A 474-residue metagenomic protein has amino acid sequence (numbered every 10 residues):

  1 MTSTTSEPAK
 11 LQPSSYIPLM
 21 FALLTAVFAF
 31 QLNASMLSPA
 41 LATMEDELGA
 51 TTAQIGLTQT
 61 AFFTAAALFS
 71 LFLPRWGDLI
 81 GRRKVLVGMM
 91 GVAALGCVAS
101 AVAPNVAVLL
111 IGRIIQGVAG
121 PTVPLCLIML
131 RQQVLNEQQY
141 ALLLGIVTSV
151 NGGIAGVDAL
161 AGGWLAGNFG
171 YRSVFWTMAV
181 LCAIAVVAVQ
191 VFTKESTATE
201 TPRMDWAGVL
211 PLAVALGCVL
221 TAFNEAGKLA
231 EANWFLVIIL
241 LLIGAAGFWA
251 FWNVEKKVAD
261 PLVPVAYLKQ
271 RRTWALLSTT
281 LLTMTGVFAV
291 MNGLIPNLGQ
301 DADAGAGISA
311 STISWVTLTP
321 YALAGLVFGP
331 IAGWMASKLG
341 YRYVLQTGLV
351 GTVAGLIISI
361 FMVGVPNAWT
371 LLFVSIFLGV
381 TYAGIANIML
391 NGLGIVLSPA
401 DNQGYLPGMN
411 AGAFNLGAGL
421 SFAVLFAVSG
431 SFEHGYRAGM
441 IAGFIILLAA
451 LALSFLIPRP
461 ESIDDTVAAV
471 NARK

Functional and structural regions predicted by a protein language model:
Y16-Q31, L37-P39, T52, F235 (+2 more regions): 12-transmembrane solute porter fold
S38-L68, V106, I308-T317: Extracellular/periplasmic helix-loop-helix junction of adjacent transmembrane segments in MFS-like secondary
E47-G49, G81, A101-V108, G170 (+2 more regions): Helix-breaking motifs and short loop linkers at transmembrane-helix boundaries and internal kinks in secondary membrane
T60-P74, P124-I128, T319-I331: Central cavity-lining transmembrane alpha-helices of secondary-active solute carriers, predominantly the Major
A67-P104: Conserved MFS/SLC helix-loop-helix module at the cytosolic interface between two early adjacent transmembrane helices
V92, G96-A99, A107-Q116, W369-F377: Paired small-residue
I114-S149: Cytoplasmic helix-loop-helix junction between adjacent transmembrane helices in 12-TM secondary transporters
G167-T279: Hydrophobic transmembrane-helix bundles of small-molecule transporters
